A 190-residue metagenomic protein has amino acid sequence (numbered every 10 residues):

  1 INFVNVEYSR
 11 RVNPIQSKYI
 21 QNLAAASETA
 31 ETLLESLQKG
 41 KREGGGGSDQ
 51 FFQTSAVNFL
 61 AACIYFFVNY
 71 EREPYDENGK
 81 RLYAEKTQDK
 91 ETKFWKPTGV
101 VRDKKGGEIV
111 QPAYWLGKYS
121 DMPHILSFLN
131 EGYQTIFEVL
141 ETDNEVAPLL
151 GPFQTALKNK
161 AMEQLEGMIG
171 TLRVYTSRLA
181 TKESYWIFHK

Functional and structural regions predicted by a protein language model:
I1-K190: P-loop NTPase motor domains
